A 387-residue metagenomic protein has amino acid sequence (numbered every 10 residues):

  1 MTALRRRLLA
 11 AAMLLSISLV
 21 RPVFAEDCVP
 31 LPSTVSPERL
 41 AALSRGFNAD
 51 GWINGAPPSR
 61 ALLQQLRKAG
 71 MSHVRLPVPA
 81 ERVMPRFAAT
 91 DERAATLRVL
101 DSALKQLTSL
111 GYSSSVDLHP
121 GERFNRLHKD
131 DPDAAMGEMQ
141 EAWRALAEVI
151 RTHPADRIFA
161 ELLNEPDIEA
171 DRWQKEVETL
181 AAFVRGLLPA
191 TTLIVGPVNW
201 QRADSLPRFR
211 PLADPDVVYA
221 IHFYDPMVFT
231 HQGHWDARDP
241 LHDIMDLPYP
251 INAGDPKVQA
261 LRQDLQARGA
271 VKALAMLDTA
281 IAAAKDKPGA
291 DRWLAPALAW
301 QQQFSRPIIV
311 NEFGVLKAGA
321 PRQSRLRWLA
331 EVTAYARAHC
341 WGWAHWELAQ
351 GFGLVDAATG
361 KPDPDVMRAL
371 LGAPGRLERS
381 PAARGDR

Functional and structural regions predicted by a protein language model:
M1-A3: N-terminal secretory signal peptides that target proteins for export/translocation
R5-A10: N-terminal export leaders
V23-A25: Boundary at the C-terminal end of the N-terminal hydrophobic targeting segment
D27, S33, G137-T279, A283-A284 (+2 more regions): Active-site region of glycoside hydrolase catalytic domains
D27-T192, P197-S205, D216, V366 (+1 more regions): Active-site mouth of glycoside hydrolases
S59-P79, P296-F304, T333-Y335, H339-G342: Catalytic domains of carbohydrate-active enzymes, especially glycoside hydrolases
S114-V116, I308, W343: Hydrophobic beta-strand scaffold residues
A318-R387: Aromatic-rich peripheral "rim/lid" segments of glycoside hydrolase catalytic domains that contact and position glycan
